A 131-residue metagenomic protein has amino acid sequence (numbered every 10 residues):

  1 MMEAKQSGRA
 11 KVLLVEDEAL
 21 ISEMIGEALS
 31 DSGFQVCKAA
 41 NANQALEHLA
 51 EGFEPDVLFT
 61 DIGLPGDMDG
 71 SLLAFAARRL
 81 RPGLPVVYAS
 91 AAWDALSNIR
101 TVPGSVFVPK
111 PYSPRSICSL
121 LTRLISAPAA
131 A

Functional and structural regions predicted by a protein language model:
M1-L13, A19, R78-R79, G83 (+3 more regions): Non-catalytic signal-transmission and effector/linker regions of two-component phosphorelay proteins
K11, Q35, E54-D56, P85: Structural signature of beta-strand start/N-cap positions in the alpha/beta core of ABC transporter nucleotide-binding
E23-D31: Charged docking surfaces used in two-component/phosphorelay signaling
D31-S32, L80: Conserved dinucleotide-binding and phosphotransfer motif residues
K38-V57, S97: Acidic, metal-coordinating helix/loop segments flanking the phosphotransfer/catalytic sites of two-component signaling
N41, M68-L73: Acidic catalytic/metal-coordinating carboxylates
D61-I62: Active-site residues of response regulator receiver
V87-S90: Hydrophobic/aromatic residues positioned on beta-strands within the core alpha/beta folds
